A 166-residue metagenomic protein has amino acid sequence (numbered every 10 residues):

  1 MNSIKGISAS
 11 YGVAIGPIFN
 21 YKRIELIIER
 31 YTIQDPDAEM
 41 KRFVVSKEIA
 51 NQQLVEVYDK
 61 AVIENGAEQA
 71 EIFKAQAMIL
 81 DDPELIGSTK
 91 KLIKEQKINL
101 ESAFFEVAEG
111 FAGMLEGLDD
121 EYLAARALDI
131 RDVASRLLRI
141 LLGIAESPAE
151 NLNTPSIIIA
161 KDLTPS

Functional and structural regions predicted by a protein language model:
M1-S166: Non-catalytic, soluble scaffold/interaction modules
